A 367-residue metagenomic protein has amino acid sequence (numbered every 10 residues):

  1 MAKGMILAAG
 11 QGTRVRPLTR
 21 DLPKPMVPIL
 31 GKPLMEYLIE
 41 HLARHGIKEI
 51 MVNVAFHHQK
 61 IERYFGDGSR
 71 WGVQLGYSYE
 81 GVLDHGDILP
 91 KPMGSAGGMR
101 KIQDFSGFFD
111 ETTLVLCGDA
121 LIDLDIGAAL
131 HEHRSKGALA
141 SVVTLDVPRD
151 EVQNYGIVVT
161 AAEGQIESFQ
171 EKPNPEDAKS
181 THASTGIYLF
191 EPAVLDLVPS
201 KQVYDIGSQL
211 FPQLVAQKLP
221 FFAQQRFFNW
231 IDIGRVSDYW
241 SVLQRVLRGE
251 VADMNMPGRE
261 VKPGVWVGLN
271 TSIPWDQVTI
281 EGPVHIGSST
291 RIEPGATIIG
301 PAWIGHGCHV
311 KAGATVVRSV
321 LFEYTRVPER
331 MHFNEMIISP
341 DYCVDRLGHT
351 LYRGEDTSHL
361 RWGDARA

Functional and structural regions predicted by a protein language model:
M1-R63, V73: N-terminal glycine-rich phosphate-binding loop and ensuing alpha1 helix
R14, K60-R63, K101, D125 (+2 more regions): Phosphate- and divalent-cation-binding pockets in alpha/beta enzyme and binding domains that engage nucleotide-derived
E62, R70-A161: Conserved beta-loop-beta/alpha segment of the NTase-like Rossmann-fold superfamily that binds/positions NTPs
T112-L114, L121, G127-R134, V147-D150 (+1 more regions): Catalytic-core segments of class I nucleotidyltransferases/pyrophosphorylases that form NMP-activated intermediates
A216-P301: Extended, small-residue-rich solenoid/repeat segments and analogous flexible loops that form exposed scaffolds
R259, V265, N270-V278, V284 (+10 more regions): A structural motif detector for beta-strand N-caps
D341-A367: Long terminal segments
